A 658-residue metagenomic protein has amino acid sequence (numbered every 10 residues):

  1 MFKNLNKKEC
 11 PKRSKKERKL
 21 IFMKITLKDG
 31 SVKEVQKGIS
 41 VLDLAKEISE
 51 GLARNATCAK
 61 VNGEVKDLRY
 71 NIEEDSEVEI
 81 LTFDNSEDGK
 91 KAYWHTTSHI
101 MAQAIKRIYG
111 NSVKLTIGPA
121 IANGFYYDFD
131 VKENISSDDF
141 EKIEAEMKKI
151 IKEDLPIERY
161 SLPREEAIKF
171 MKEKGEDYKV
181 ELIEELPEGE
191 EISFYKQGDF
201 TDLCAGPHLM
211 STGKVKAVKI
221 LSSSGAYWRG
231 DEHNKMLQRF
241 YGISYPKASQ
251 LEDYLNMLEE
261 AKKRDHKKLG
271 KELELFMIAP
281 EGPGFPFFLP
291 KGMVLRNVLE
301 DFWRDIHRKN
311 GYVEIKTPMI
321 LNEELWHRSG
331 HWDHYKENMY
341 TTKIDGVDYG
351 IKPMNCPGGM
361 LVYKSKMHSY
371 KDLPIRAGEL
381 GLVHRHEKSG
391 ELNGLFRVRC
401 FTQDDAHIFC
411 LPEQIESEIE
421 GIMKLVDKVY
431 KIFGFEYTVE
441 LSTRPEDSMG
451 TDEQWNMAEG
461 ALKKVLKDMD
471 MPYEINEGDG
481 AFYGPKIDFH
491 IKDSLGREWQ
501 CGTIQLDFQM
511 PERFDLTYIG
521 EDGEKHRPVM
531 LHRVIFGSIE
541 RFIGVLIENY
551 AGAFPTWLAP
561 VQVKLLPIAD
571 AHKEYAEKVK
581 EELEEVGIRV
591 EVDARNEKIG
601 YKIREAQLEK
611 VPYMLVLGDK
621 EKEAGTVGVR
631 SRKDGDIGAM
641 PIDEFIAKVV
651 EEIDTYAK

Functional and structural regions predicted by a protein language model:
R18-T116, A120-K658: NTP/phosphate- and nucleic-acid-binding module
